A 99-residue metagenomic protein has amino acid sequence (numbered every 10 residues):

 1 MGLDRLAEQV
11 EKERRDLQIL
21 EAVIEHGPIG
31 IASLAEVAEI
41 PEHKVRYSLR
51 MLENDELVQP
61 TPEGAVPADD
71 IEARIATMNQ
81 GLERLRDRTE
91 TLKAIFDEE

Functional and structural regions predicted by a protein language model:
M1-Q18: Short alpha-helical segments that sit at the start of domains
R14-I29: Short amphipathic alpha-helical interface segments
E21, A32, R50: Residues within the helices of the helix-turn-helix
P28-V37: Short acidic, hydrophobic short linear motifs in intrinsically disordered regions
E39-N54: Short amphipathic alpha-helical interaction segments
E53-G64: A short, conserved structural fragment
E72, A76-E99: Amphipathic alpha-helical dimerization/coiled-coil segments that flank or bridge DNA-binding/regulatory modules
